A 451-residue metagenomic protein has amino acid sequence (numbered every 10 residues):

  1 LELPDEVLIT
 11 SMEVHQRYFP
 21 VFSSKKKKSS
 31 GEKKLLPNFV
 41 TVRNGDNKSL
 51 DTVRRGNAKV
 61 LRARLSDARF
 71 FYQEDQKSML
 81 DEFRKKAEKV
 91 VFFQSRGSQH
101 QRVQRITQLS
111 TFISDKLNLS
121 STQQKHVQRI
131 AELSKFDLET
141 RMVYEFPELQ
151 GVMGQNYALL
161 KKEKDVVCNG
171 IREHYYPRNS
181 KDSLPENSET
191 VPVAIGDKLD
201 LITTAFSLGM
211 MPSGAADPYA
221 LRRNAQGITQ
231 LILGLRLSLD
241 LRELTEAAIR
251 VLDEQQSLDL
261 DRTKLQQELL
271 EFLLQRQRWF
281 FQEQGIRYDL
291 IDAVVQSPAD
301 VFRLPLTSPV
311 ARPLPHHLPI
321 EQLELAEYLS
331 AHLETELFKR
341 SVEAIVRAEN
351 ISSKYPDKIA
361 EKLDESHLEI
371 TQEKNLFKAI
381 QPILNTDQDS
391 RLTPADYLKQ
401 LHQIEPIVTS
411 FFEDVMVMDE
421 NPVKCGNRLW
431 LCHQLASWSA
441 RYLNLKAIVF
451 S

Functional and structural regions predicted by a protein language model:
L1-S451: Amphipathic alpha-helical "coupling" segments that flank catalytic cores
